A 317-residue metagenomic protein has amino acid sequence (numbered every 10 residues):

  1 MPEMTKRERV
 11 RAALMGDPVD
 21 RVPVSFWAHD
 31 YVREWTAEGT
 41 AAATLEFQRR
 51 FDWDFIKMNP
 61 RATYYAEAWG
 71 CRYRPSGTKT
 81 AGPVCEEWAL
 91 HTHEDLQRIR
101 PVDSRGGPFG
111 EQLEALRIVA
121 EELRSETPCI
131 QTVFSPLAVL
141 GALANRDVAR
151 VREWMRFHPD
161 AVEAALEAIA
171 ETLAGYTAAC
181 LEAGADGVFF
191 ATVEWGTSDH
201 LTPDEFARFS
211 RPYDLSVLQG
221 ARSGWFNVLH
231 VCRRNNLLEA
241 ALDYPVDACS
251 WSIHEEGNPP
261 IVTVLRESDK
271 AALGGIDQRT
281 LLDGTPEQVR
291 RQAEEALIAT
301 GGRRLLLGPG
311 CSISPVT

Functional and structural regions predicted by a protein language model:
M1-Y31, A43, C85, D103-T317: Active-site loop segments of alpha/beta catalytic cores
V32-W35, K57, Y64-S76, V139: Short active-site-adjacent helix-start/loop capping segments
A37-A66: Segments that shape or occlude catalytic/ligand-binding pockets
N59-R61, P75, K79, D160 (+1 more regions): A generic structural signal for solvent-exposed, polar alpha-helical segments
Y64-R105, I118, E126: A contiguous, low-structure linker/loop signature
